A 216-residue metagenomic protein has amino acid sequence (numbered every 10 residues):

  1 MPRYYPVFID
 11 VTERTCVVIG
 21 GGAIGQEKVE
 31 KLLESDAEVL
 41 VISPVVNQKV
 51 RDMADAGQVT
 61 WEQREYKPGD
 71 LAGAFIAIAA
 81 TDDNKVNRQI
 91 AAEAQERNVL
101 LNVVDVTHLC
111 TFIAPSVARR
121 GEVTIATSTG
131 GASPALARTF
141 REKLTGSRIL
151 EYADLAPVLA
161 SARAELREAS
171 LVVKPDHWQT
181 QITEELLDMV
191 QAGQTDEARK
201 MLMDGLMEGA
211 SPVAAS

Functional and structural regions predicted by a protein language model:
M1-V45, V50-M53: Hydrophobic, well-ordered beta-alpha structural blocks that scaffold small-molecule cofactor pockets
A23-I24, N84-K85, G131: Residue-level detector of alpha-helix initiation sites
V39, W61, L100-L101: Hydrophobic beta-strand scaffold residues
S43, W61-E65, D105: Short loop/edge segments at beta-strand edges and connector loops that shape dinucleotide/nucleotide cofactor-binding
D52-A72: Glycine-rich, highly charged phosphate/nucleotide-binding loops
I76-D82, N87-A114: ADP-ribose/adenylate-binding Rossmann-like module
V103-A153: E1/E1-like adenylate-forming module used to activate ubiquitin-like modifiers and sulfur-carrier proteins
G131-S216: An accessory alpha-helical subdomain
